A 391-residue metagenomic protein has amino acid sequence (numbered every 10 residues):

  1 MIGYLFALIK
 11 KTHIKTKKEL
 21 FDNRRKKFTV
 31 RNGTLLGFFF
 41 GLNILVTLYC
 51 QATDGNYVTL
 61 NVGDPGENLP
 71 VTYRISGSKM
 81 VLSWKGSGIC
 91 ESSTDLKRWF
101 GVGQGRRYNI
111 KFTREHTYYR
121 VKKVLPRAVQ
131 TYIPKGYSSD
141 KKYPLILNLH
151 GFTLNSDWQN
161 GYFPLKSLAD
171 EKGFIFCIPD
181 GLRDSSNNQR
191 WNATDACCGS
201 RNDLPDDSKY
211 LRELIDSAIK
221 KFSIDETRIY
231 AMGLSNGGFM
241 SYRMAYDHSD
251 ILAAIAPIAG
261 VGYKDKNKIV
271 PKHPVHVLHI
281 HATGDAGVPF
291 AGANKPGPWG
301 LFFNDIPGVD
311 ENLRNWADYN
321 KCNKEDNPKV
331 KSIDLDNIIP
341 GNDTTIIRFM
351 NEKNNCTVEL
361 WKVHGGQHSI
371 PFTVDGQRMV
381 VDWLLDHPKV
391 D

Functional and structural regions predicted by a protein language model:
M1-R31: N-terminal secretory signal peptides that target proteins for export/translocation
G37-T47: Bacterial N-terminal signal peptides
Q51-V124: Short, composition-biased motifs enriched in small/polar/acidic residues
P126-Y132, D140-Y230, M240-R243, D247 (+2 more regions): Serine-hydrolase catalytic machinery in alpha/beta-hydrolase-like enzymes
P144-G151, A259, H281-A282, H364: The conserved beta1-alpha1 loop
I219-K220, T227-V275, A286: Primarily recognizes the serine-hydrolase "nucleophile elbow" in alpha/beta-hydrolase and SGNH/GDSL folds
H276-I280, I306-G308, L313-D391: C-terminal catalytic histidine-bearing segment of alpha/beta-hydrolase fold enzymes
T283-A286, A293, H364-Q367: Acidic beta-to-alpha connecting loop that harbors the catalytic carboxylate
